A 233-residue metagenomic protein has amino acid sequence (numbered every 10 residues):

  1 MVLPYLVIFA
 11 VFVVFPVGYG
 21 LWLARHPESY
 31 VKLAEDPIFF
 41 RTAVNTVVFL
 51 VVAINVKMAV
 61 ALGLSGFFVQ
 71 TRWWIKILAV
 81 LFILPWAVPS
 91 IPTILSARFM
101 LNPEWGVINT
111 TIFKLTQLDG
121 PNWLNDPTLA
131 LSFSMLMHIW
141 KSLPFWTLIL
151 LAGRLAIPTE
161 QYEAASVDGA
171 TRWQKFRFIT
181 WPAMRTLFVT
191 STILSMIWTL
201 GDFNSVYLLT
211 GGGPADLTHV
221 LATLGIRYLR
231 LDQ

Functional and structural regions predicted by a protein language model:
M1-Q233: A structural signal for multi-pass alpha-helical bundles of membrane permease subunits that mediate small-molecule
